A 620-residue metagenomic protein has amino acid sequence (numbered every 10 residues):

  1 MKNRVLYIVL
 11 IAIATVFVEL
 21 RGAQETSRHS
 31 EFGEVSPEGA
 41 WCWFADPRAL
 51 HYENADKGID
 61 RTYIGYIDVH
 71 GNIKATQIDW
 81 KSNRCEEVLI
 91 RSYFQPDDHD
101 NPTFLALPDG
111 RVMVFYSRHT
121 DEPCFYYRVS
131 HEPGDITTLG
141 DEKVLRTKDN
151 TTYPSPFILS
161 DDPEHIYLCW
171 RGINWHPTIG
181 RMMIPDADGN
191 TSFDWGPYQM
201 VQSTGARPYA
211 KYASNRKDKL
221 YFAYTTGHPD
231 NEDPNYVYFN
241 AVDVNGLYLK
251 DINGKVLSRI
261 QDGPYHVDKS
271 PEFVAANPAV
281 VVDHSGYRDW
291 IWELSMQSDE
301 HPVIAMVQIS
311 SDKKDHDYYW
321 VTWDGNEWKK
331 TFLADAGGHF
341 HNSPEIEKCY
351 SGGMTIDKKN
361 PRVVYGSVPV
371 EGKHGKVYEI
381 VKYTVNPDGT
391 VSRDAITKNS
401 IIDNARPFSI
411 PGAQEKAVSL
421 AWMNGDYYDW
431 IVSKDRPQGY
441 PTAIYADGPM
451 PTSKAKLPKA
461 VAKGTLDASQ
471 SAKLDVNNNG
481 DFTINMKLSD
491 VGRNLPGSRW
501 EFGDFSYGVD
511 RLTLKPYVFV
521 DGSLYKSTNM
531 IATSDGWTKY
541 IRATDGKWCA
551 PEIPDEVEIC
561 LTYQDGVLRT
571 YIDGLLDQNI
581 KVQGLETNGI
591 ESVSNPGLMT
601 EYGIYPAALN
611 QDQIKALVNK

Functional and structural regions predicted by a protein language model:
I8-V16: Bacterial N-terminal signal peptides
V16-S27: Bacterial Sec-dependent signal peptides at the C-terminal "C-region" and cleavage site
E25-L457: Extracellular, repeat-based ectodomains that mediate carbohydrate processing or recognition
D230-Y236, R569-Y571, S592-M599, Q611: Extracellular carbohydrate recognition
L466-A532, V567-L568, M599, I604-A616: Extracellular glycan-recognition modules
F519-E558: Short, aromatic/His-centered strand-loop micro-motif at the edge of beta-sheets
A550-I553, L561-I580: Carbohydrate-binding surfaces in secreted/extracellular proteins
L576-T600: Flexible glycan-contacting loops in extracellular carbohydrate-active proteins
